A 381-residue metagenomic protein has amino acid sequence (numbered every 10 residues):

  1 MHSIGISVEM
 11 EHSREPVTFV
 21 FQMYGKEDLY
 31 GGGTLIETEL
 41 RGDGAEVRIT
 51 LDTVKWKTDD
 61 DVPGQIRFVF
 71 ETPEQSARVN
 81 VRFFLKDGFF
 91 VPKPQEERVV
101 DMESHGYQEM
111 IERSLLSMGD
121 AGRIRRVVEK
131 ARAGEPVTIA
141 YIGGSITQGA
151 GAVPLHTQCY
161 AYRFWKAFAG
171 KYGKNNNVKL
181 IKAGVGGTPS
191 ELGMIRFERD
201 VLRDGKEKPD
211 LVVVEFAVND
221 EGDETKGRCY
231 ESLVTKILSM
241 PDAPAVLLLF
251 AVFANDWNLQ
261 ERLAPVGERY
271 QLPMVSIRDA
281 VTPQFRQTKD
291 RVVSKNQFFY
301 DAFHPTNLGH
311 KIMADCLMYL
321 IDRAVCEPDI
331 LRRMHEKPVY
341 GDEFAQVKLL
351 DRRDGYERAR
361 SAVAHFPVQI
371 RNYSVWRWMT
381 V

Functional and structural regions predicted by a protein language model:
M1-D43, C159-K179, T188, L192-I330: Alpha-helical cap/lid subdomain in secreted, periplasmic, or secretory-pathway luminal O-acyl-processing enzymes
M1-I142, T147-P154, G173-N176, K311-I312 (+1 more regions): N-terminal secretory targeting modules
G106-I111, K179-G184, A217: A generic short-segment signal for beta-strand/edge and adjacent turn/coil regions
A140-G143, A183, L249: Short hydrophobic segments within beta-strands
S145-I146, G151, G186-P189, N219: Gly/Ser/Thr-rich beta-alpha loop segments that engage phosphate groups in nucleotides
